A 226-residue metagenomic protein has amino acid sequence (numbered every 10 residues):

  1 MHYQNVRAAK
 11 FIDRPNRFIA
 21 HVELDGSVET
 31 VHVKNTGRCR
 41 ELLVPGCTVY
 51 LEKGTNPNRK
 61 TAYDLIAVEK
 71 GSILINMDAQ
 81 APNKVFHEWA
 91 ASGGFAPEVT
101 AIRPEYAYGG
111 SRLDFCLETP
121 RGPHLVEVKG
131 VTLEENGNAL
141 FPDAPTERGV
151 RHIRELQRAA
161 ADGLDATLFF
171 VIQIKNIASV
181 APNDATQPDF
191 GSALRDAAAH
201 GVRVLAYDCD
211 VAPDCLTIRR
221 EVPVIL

Functional and structural regions predicted by a protein language model:
A9, L113-D143, L156: Conserved catalytic cores of phosphodiester-cleaving nucleases, focusing on short active-site segments
D13, K53-N58, I172: Short, charged beta-turn/beta-strand-edge "cap" motif at the junction between a beta-strand and an adjacent loop
N16-H21: Short aromatic-glycine-enriched beta-strand elements
G37-Y50: Short nucleic-acid-contacting surface segments enriched for D/E, G, S/T with interspersed K/R
R40, S72-P104: Acidic-basic catalytic patches of nuclease active cores, encompassing PD-(D/E)XK and other metal-cofactor nuclease
N56-I73, I218-R219: OB-fold/S1-family single-stranded nucleic acid-binding modules
G137-E147, R154-T186, D208: Nucleic-acid nuclease catalytic cores
Q173-L226: Domain-level recognition of nuclease-like catalytic cores that cleave nucleotide substrates
